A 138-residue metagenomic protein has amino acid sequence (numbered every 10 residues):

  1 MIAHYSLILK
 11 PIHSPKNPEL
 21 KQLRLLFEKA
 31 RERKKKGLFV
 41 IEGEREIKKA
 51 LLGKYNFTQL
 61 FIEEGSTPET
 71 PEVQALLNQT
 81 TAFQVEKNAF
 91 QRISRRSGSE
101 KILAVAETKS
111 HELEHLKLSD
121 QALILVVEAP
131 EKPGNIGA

Functional and structural regions predicted by a protein language model:
Y5-G65: Boundary-proximal intrinsically disordered activation/regulatory segments immediately upstream of a helical core
R31-R33, R95-S97, L116-D120: Solvent-exposed alpha-helices and their adjacent loops that cap or buttress functional pockets in soluble metabolic
L52, F83, S110-A138: RNA substrate-binding interface of SAM-dependent RNA methyltransferases
G65-E72: Short, charged/polar "capping" segments at the starts of alpha-helices and the immediately preceding loops
L77, A82-S97, I102: Glycine/small-residue-rich loop that forms an oxyanion/phosphate-binding "nest" at active or ligand-binding sites
I102-H111: Short, structured interface segments
